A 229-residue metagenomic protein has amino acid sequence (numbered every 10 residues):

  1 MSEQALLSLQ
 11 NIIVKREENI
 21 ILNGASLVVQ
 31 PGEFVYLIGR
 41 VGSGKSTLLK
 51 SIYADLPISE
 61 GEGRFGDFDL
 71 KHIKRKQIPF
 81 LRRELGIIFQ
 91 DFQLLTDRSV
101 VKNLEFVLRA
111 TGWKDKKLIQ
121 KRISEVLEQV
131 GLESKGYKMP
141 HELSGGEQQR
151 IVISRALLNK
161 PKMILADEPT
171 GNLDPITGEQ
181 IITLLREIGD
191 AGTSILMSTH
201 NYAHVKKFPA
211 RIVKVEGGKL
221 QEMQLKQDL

Functional and structural regions predicted by a protein language model:
Y53: Helix-to-loop junction immediately C-terminal to a conserved catalytic motif
G61-D69: Conserved ABC transporter NBD signature motif
R98-F106: Short coil-to-helix segment of the ABC ATPase nucleotide-binding domain corresponding to the Q-loop/switch region
K138-H141, N159, A191: Conserved signature/switch motifs of ABC ATPase nucleotide-binding domains
M139-L143, E147-Q149: Conserved ABC ATPase signature
I164-D167: Catalytic Walker B motif of ABC-type/P-loop ATPase nucleotide-binding domains
P175-T177: Helix N-cap at the start of a conserved alpha-helix in ABC-type nucleotide-binding domains
